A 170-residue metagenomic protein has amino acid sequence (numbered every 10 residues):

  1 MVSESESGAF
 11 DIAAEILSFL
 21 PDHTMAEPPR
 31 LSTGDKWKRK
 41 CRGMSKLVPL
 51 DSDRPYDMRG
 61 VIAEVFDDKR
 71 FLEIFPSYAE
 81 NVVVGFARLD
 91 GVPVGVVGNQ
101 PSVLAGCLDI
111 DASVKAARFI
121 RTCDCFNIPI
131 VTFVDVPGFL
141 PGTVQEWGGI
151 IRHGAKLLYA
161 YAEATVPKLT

Functional and structural regions predicted by a protein language model:
M1-T170: Ligand-binding clefts of soluble mixed alpha/beta catalytic domains
